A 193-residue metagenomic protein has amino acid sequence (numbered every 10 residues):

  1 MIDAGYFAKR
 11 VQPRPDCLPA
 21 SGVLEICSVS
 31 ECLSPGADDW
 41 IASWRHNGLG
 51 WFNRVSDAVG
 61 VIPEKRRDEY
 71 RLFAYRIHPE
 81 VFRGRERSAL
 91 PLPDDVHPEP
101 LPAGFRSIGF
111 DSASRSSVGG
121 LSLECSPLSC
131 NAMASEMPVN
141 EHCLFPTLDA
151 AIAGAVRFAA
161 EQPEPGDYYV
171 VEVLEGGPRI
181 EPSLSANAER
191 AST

Functional and structural regions predicted by a protein language model:
M1-L49, R66, Y75, D94-E141 (+1 more regions): Short aromatic-glycine-(Arg/Gly/Cys) micro-motifs in beta-strand/loop hairpins
S43-D95, N140-L144, L148-T193: Short, mixed-charge low-complexity intrinsically disordered segments
